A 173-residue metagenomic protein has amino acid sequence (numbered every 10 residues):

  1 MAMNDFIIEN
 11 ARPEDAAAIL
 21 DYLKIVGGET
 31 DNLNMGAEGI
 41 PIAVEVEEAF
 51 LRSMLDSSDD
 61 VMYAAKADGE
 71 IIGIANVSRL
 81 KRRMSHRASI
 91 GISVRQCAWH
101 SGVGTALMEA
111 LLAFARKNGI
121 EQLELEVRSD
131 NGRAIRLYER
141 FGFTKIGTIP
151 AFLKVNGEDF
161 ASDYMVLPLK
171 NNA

Functional and structural regions predicted by a protein language model:
M1-A17, L169-A173: Conserved N-terminal entry element of GNAT/NAT acetyltransferase domains
A11, V94, V127: Hydrophobic adenine-recognition pocket in adenosine-nucleotide-binding enzymes
K24-G27, A37-C97, M108-E109, F114 (+1 more regions): Acetyl-CoA-dependent GNAT
D60, F160-Y164: Short hydrophobic/aromatic beta-strand or adjacent loop that forms the aromatic wall/cage of a ligand/substrate-binding
S101, T105, D130-G147: Conserved active-site alpha-helix within GNAT-family acetyltransferase domains
M108, A115-E126: Conserved GNAT acetyl-CoA-binding A-motif
M108, N131-A134, A151-N156: Short glycine/proline-centered loop/turn elements that form peptide/ligand docking sites
Q122-V127, E139, T144-A161: Conserved catalytic-core motifs of GNAT/GCN5-like acyltransferases
